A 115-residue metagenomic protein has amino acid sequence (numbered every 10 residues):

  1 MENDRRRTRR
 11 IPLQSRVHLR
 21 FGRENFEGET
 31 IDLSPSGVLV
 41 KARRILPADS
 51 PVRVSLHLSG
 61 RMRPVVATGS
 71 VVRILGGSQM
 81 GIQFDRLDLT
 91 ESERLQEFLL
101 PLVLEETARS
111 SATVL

Functional and structural regions predicted by a protein language model:
M1-L33, Q96-L115: N-terminal helix initiation/capping motif
P12, I45-A48, M80-L100: Short solvent-exposed strand/turn elements
L13-S55, Q79-G81: Short strand-loop-strand
N25-E27, M62-V66: Short, mixed charged/polar active-site loops that provide acid/base catalysis or chelate metal/phosphate cofactors
T30, G69-V71: Conserved hydrophobic positions within beta-strands
S34, R73-L75, D88: A generic structural motif
H57-R61: Short, charged beta-turn/beta-strand-edge "cap" motif at the junction between a beta-strand and an adjacent loop
